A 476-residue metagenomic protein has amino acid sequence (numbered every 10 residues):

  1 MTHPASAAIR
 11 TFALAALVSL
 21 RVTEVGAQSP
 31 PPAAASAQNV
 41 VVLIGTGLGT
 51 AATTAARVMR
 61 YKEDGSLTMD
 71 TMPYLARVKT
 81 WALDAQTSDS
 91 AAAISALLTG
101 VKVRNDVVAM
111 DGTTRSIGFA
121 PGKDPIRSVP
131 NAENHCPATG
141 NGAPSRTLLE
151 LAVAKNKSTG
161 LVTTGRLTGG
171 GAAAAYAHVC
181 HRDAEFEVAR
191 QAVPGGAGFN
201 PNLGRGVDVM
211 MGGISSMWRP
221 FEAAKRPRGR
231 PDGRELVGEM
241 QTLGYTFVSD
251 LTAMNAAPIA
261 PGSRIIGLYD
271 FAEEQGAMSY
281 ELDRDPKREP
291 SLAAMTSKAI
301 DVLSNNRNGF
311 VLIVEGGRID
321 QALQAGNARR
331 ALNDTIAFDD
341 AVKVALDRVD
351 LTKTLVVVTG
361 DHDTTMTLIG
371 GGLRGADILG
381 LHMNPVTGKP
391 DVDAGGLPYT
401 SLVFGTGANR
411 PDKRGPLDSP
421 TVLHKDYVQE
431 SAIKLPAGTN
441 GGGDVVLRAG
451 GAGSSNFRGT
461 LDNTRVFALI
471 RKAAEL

Functional and structural regions predicted by a protein language model:
M1-A7: N-terminal secretory signal peptides that target proteins for export/translocation
P4, R21, T147, F247-L251 (+1 more regions): Short, solvent-exposed coil/turn linker segments
R10-R21: Bacterial N-terminal signal peptides
V25-A27: Boundary at the C-terminal end of the N-terminal hydrophobic targeting segment
S29-A34: Cofactor-binding active-site loop characterized by glycine-rich and histidine/acidic residues
A35-A52, R57, N141-K155: Active-site-adjacent structural elements in enzyme catalytic domains
A37-V40, L48-G100, R104, G169-L476: A post-motif C-terminal structural segment
R104-P201, R205-D208, W218: Extracytoplasmic mature domains of secreted/periplasmic and thylakoid-lumen proteins
